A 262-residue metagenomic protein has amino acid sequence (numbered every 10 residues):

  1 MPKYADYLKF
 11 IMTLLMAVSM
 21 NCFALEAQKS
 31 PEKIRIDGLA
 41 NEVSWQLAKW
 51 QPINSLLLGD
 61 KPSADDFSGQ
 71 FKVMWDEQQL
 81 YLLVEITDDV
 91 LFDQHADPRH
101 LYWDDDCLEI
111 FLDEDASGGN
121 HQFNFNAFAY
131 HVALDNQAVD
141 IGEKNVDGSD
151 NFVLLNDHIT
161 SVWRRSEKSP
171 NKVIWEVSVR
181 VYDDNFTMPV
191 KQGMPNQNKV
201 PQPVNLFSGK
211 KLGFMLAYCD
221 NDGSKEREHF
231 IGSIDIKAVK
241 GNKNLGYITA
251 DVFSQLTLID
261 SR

Functional and structural regions predicted by a protein language model:
P2-M12: Bacterial N-terminal signal peptides that target proteins for export
F23-R262: Structural preference for beta-rich elements and adjacent junctions enriched in aromatics
